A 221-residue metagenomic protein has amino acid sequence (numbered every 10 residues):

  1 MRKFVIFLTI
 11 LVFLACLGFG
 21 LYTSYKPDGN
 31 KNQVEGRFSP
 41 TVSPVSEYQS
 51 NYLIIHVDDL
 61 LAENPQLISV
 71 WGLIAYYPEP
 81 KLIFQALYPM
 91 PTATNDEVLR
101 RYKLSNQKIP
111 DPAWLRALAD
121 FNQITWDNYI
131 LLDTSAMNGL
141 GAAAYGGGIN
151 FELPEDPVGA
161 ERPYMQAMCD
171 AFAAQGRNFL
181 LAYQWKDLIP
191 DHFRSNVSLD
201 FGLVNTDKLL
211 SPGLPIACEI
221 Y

Functional and structural regions predicted by a protein language model:
M1-F4: Positively charged n-region of N-terminal signal peptides that target proteins for export
F7-I10, C16-Y221: Non-catalytic, solvent-exposed segments at the cell envelope interface
